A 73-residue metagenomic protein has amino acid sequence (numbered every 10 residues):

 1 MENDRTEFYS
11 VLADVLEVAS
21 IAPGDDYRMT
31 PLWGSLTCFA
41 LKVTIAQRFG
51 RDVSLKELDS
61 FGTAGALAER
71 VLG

Functional and structural regions predicted by a protein language model:
M1-I21, L72-G73: Thiotemplate assembly-line natural product biosynthesis machinery
E7, T37, T63: Charged catalytic carboxylate motif
A13-L32, R48-S60: Phosphopantetheine carrier-protein modules
M29-R48, A66: Phosphopantetheine-attachment site and its flanking helix in carrier
C38-F39, V53-K56, R70-L72: Alpha-helix boundary/capping detector
G62-G73: Short, cationic-aromatic polyanion-contact patches
